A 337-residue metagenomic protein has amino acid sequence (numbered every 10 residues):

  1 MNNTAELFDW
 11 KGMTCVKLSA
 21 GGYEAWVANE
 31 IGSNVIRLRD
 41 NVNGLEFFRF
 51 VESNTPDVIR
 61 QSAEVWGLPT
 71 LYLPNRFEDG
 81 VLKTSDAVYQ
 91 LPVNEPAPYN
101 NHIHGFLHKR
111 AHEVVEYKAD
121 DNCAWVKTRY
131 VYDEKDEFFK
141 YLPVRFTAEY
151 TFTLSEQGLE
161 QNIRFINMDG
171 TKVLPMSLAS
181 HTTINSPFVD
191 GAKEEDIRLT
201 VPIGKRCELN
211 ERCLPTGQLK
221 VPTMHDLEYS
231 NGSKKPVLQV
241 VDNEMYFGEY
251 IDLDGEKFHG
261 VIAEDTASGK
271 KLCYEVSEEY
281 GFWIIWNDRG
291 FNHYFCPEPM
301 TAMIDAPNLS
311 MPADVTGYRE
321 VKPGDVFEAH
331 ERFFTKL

Functional and structural regions predicted by a protein language model:
M1-P96, L253-Y280, R289, D325-K336: Beta-strand-rich N-terminal accessory domains
N2-W10, K17-S19, A87, P92-E156: Extended, loop-rich substrate-binding clefts of extracytoplasmic carbohydrate-active enzymes
L18, N29, D40, Y130-P187: Acidic, contiguous internal or C-terminal segments within carbohydrate-active enzymes that form a structured patch used
E78-D79, F138, G317: Short, conserved secondary-structure segments in the cores of folded domains
G80-K83, E160-N162, S177, H181-T183 (+2 more regions): Active-site scaffold segments
N101-Y117, S233-T316: Acidic/His-leaning functional-site neighborhoods
T171-P175, T183-S277: Active-site/ligand-binding surface loops and adjacent short beta/alpha elements that line catalytic pockets across
G317-F327: Intrinsically disordered, low-complexity Pro/Gly/Ser/Thr-rich segments with frequent PxxP/GP/PP motifs and embedded
